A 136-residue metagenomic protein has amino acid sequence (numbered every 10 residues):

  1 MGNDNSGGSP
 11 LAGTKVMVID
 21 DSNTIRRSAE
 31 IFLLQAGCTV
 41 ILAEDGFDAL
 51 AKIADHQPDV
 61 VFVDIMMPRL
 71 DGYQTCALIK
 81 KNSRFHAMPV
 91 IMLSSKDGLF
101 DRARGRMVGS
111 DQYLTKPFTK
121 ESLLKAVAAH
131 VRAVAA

Functional and structural regions predicted by a protein language model:
R27-Q35: Charged docking surfaces used in two-component/phosphorelay signaling
G37-E44, K52: Short hydrophobic/Thr-rich beta-strand motif most characteristic of the beta2 strand and flanking loop of CheY-like
H56-F62: Active-site beta3 strand of CheY-like receiver
M67: Receiver (REC) domain active-site loop signature in two-component systems and cognate sites in sensor histidine kinases
F118-V127: C-terminal output helix
